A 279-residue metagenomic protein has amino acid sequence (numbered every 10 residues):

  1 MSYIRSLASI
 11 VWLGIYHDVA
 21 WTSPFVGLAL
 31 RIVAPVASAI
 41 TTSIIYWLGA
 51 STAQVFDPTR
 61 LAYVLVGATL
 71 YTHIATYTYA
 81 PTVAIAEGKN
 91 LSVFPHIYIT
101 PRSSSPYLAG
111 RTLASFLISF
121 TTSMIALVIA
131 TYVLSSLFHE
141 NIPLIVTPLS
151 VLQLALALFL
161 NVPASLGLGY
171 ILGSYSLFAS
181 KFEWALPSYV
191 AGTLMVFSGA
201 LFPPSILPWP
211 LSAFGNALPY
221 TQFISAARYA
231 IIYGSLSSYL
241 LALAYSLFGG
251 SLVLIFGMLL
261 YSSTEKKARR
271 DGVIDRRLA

Functional and structural regions predicted by a protein language model:
M1-A279: Hydrophobic transmembrane alpha-helices and immediately adjacent juxtamembrane helices of multi-pass inner-membrane
